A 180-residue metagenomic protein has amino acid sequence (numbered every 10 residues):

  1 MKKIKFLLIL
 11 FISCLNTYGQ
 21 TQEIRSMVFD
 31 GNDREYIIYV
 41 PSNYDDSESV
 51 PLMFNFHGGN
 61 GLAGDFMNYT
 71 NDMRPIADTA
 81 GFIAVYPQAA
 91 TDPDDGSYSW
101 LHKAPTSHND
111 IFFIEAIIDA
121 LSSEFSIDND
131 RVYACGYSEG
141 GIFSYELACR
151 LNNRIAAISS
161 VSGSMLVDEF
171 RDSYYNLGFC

Functional and structural regions predicted by a protein language model:
I4-L15: Sec-dependent N-terminal signal peptides
T17-L52, D65, T79, T106 (+3 more regions): A domain-start/cap signature at the N-terminus of enzymes
Y44-D94, V167-D168: Short substrate-entry loop that stabilizes the transition state in hydrolases
M53-F56, T70-R74, I111, E115-I118 (+2 more regions): Extracytoplasmic/secreted envelope proteins and their assembly/folding machinery, especially bacterial periplasmic
Y86-N109: Cap/lid segment of the alpha/beta-hydrolase catalytic domain
K103-F125: Alpha/beta-hydrolase active-site loop
S126-S138: Alpha/beta-hydrolase fold nucleophile elbow
L177-C180: Catalytic His-Asp charge-relay segment
